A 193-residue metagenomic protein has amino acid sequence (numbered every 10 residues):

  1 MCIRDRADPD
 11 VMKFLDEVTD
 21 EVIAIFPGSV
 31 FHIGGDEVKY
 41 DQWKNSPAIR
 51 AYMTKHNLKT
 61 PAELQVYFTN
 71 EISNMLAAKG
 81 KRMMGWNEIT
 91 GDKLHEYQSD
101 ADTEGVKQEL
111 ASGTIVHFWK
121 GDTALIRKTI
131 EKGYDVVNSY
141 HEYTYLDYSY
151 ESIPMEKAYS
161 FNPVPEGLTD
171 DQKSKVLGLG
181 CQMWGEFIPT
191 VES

Functional and structural regions predicted by a protein language model:
M1-I3: Short, small-residue-biased leader/transition segments that mark boundaries at the very start of proteins
D5-T114, W119-K128: Active-site neighborhood of glycoside hydrolase catalytic domains
M83-E88, H95-T114, W119-S193: Flexible, acidic glycine-rich loops studded with aromatic residues
